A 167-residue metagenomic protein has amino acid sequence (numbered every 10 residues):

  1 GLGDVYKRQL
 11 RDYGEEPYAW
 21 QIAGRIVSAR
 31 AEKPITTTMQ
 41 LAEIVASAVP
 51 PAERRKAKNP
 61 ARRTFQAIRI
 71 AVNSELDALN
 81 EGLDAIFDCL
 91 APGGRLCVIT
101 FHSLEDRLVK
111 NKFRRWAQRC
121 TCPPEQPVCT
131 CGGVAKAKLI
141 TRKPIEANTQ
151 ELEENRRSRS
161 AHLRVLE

Functional and structural regions predicted by a protein language model:
G3-E167: S-adenosyl-L-methionine-dependent methyltransferase catalytic core, i.e., the SAM/SAH-binding region
